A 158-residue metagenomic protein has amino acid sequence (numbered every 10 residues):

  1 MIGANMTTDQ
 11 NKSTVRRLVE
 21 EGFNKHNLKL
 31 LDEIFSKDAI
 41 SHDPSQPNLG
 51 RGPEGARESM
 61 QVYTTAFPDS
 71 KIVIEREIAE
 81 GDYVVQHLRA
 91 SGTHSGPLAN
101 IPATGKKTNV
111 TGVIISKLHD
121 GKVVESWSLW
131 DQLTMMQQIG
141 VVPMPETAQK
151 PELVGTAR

Functional and structural regions predicted by a protein language model:
M1-R158: C-terminal and inter-domain tail/linker signature
